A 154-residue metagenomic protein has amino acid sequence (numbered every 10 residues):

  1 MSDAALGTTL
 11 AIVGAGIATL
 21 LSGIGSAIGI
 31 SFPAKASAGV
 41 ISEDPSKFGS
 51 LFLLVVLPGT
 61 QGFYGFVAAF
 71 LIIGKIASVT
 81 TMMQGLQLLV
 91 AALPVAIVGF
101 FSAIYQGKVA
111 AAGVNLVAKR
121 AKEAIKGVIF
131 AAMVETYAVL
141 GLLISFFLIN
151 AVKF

Functional and structural regions predicted by a protein language model:
M1-F154: Hydrophobic, small-residue-rich transmembrane alpha-helices and their short perimembrane loops in multi-pass membrane
